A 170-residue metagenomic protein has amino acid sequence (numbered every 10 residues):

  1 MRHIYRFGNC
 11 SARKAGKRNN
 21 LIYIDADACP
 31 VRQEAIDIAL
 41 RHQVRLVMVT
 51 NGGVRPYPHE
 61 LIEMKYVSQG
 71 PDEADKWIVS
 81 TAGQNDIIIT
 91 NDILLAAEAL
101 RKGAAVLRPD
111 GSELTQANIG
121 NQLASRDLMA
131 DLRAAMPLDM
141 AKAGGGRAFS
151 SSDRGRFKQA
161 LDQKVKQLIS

Functional and structural regions predicted by a protein language model:
Y5-F7, A12-S170: Nuclease catalytic cores that cleave nucleic-acid phosphodiester bonds, predominantly acidic two-metal-ion
